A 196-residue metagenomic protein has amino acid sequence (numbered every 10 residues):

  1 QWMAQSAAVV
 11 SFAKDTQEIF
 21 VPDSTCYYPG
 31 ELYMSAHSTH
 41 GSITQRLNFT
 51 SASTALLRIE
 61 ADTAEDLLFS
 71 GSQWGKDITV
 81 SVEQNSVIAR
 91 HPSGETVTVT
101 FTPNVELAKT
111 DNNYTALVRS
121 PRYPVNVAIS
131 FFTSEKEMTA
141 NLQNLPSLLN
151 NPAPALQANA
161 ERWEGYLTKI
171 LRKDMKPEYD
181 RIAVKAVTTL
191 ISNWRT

Functional and structural regions predicted by a protein language model:
Q1-S38, A160-R172, K176: An extended acidic
S42-T44, F49-T196: Acidic/polar, glycine-enriched structural segments that form the non-catalytic walls/loops of the carbohydrate-binding
